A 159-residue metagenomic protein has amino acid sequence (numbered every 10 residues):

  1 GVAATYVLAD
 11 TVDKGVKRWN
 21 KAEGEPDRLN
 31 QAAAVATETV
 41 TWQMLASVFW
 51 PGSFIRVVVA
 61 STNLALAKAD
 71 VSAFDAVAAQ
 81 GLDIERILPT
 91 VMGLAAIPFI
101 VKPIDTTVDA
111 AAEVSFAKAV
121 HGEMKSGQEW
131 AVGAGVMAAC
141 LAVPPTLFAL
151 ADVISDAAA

Functional and structural regions predicted by a protein language model:
G1, A9-A159: Membrane-interacting alpha-helical segments
